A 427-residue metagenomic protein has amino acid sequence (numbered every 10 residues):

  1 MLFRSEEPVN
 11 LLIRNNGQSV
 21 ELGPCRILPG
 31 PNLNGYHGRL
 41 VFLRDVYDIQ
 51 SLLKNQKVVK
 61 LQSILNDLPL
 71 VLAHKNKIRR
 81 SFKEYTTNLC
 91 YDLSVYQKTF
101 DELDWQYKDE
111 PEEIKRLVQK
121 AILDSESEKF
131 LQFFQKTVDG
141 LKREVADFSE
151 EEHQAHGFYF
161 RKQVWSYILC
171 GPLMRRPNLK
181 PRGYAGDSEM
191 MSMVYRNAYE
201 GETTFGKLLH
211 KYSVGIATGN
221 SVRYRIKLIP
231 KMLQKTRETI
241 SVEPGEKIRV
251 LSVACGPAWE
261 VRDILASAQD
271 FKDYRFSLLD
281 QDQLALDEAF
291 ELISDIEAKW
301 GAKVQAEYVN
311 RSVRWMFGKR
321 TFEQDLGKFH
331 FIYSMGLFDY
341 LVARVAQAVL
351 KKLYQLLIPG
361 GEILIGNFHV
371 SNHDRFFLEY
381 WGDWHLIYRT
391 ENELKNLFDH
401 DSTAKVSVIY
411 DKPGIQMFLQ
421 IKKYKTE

Functional and structural regions predicted by a protein language model:
M1-E84: Structured alpha-helical
D48-G215, M232, E243: N-terminal accessory segments
L65-K75, C90-E144, G215-A217, Y224-I226 (+7 more regions): Class I (Rossmann-like) S-adenosyl-L-methionine-dependent methyltransferase catalytic domain, capturing the SAM-binding
L251-A254: Conserved S-adenosyl-L-methionine
G318-I332: A short acidic, Gly/Pro-enriched loop at the edge of an enzyme's catalytic core that lines a small-molecule cofactor
Q324, D339, V370-N372: Accessory, usually C-terminal, subdomains that scaffold auxiliary metal cofactors
F329-R344: A short SAM/SAH-binding and catalytic strip from SAM-dependent methyltransferases
Q347-P359: A short glycine-rich, Lys/Arg-flanked "PGG" loop and its adjoining helix->strand segment in the class I
